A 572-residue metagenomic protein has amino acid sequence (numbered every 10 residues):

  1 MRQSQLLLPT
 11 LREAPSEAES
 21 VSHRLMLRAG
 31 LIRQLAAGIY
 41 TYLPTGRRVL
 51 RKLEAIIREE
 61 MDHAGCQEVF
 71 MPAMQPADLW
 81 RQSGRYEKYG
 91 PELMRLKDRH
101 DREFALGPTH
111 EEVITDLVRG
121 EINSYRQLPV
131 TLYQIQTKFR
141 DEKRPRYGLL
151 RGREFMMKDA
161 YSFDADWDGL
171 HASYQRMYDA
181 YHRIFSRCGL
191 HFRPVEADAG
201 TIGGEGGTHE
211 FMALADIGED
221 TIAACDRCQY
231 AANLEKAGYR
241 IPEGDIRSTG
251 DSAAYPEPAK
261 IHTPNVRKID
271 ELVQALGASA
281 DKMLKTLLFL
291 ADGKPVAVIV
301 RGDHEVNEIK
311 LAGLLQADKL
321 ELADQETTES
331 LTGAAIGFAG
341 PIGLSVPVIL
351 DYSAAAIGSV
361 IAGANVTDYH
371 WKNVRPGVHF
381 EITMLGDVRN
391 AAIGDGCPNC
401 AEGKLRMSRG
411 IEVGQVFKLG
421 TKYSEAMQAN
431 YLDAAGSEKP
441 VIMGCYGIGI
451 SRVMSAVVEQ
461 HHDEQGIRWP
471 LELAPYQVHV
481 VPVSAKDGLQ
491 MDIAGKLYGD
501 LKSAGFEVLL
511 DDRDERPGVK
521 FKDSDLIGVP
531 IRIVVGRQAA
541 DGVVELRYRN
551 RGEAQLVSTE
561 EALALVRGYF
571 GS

Functional and structural regions predicted by a protein language model:
M1-S572: NTP/phosphate- and nucleic-acid-binding module
